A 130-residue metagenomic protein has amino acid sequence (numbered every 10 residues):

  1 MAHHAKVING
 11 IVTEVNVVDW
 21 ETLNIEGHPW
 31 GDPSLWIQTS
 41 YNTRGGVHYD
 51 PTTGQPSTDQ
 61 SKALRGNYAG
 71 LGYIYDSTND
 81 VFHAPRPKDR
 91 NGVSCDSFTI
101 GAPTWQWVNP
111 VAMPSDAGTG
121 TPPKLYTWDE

Functional and structural regions predicted by a protein language model:
M1-E130: Interaction-interface detector
